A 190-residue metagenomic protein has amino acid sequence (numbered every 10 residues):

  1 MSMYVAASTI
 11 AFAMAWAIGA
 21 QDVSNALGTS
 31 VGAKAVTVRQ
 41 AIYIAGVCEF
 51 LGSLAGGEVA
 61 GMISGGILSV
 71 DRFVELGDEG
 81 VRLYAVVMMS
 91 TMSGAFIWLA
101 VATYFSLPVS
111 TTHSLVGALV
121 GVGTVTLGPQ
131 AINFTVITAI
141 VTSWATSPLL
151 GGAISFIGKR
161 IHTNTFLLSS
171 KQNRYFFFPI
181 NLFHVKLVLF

Functional and structural regions predicted by a protein language model:
M1-F190: Alpha-helical transmembrane segments and immediately membrane-proximal extracytoplasmic
